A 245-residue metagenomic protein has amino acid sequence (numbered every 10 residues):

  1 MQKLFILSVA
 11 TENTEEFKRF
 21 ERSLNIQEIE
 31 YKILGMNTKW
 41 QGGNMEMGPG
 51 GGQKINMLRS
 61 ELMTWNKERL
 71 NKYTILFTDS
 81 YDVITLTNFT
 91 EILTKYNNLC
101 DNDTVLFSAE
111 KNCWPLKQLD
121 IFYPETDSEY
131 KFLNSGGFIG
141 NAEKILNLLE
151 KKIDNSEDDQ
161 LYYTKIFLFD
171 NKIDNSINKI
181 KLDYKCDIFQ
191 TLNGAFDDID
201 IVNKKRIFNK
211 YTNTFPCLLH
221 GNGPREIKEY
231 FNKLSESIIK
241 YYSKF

Functional and structural regions predicted by a protein language model:
M1-S8, T14-E16, E91, I227-F245: Juxtamembrane luminal stem/stalk of type II transmembrane Golgi/ER carbohydrate-processing enzymes
M1-T74: N-terminal anchoring/stem segment of glycosyltransferases
T14-F17, G52-I55, D82, L86-T90 (+3 more regions): Generic preference for well-ordered alpha-helical elements
F17-Q27, D120-F122, Y230-E236: Short, aromatic/basic amphipathic alpha-helical patches
Y31-W40, L106-K111, K179-Q190, F245: A generic structural motif
V83-E125: Conserved donor-nucleotide/metal-binding helix-loop-beta segment in metal-dependent transferases, i.e., the alpha-helix
Y130-K244: Catalytic core and acceptor-binding pocket of nucleotide-sugar-dependent glycosyltransferases
